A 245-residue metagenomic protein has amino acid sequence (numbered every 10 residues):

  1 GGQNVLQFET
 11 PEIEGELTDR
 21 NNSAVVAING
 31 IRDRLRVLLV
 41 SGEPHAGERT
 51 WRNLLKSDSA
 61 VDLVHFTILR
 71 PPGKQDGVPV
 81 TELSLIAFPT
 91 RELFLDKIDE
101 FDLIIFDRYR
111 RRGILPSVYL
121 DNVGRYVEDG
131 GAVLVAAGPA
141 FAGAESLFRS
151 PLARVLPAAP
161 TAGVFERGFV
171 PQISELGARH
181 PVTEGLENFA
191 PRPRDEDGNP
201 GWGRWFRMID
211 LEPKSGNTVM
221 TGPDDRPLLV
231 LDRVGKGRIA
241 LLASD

Functional and structural regions predicted by a protein language model:
G1-D245: N-linked glycosylation sequons
